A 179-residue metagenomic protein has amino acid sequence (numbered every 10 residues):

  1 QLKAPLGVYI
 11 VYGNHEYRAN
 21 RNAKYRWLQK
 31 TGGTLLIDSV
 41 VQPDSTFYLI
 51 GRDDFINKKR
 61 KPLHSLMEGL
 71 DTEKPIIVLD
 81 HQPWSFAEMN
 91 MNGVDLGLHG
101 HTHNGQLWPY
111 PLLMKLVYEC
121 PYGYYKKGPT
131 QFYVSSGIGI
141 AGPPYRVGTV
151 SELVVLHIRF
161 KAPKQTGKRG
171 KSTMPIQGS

Functional and structural regions predicted by a protein language model:
Q1-G167, P175: Soluble catalytic domains of enzymes that build or remodel membrane lipids, polysaccharides, and related
G178: SAM/dcSAM-binding transferase cores
